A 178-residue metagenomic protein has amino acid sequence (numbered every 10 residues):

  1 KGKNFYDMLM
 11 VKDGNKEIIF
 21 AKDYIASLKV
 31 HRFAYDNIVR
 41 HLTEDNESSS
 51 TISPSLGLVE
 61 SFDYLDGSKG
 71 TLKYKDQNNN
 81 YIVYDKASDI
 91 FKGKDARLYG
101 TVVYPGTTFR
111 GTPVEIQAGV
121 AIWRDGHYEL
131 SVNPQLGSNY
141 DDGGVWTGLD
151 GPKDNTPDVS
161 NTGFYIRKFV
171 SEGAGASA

Functional and structural regions predicted by a protein language model:
K1-G148: An aromatic- and glycine-enriched ligand-binding surface/loop that stacks and positions planar moieties
S138, G144-A178: Active-site beta-strand/loop architecture of penicillin-binding DD-peptidases
